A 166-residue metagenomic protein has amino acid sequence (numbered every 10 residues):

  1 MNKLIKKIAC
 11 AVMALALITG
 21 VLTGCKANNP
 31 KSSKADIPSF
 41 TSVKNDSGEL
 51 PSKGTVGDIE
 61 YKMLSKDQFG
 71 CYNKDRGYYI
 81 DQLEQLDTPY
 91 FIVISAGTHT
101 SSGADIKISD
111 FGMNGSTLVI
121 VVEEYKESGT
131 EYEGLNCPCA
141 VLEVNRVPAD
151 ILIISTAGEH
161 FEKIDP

Functional and structural regions predicted by a protein language model:
M1-K7: Positively charged n-region of N-terminal signal peptides that target proteins for export
K7-C10, C25-P166: Exposed, flexible binding/inhibitory loops of compact, secreted disulfide-stabilized domains
C10-T19: Gram-negative bacterial Sec-dependent N-terminal signal peptides
G20-G24: C-terminal motif of bacterial Sec signal peptides marking the signal peptidase cleavage site
